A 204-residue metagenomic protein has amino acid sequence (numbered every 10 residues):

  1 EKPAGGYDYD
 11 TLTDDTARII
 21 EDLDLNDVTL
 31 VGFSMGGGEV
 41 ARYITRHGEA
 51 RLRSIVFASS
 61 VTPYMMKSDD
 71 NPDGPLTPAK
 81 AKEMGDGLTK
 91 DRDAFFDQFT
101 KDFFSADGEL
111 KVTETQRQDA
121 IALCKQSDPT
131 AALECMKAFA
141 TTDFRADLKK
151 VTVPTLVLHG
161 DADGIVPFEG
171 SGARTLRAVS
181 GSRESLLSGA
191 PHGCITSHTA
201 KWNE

Functional and structural regions predicted by a protein language model:
E1-G6, M66-D69, P167-E169: Conserved catalytic-core motifs of eukaryotic protein kinase domains, centered on the activation segment
E1-M35, R46, R51, K201: Active-site loop/oxyanion-hole signature of alpha/beta-hydrolase fold enzymes
D8-T13, R92, F144, F168 (+1 more regions): Conserved donor sugar-nucleotide recognition element shared by glycan-biosynthetic enzymes
A41-K90: Flexible "cap/lid" loop of the alpha/beta hydrolase fold
M66-K67, N71-P75, D86-K149: Conserved alpha/beta-hydrolase catalytic His-Asp/Glu region
V151, V157-H159, D163: Short beta-strand/loop motif that positions the catalytic acidic residue of the alpha/beta-hydrolase fold
F168, G172, L176-G193: Catalytic histidine neighborhood in serine/cysteine hydrolases with alpha/beta-hydrolase-type architecture
A190-N203: Catalytic histidine-centered segment of alpha/beta-hydrolase-like enzymes
